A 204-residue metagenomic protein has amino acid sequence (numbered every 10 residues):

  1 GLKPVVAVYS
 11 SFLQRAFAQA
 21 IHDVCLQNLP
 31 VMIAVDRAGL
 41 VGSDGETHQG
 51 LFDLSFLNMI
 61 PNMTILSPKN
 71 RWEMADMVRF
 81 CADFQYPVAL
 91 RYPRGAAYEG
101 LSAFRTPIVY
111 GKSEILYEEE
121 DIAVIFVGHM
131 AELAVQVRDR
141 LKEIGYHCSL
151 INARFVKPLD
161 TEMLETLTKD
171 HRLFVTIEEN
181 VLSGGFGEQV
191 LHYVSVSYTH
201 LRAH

Functional and structural regions predicted by a protein language model:
L2-A123, E132, C148, Y193: Conserved thiamine diphosphate
L13, V181-G185: Acidic, metal-coordinating catalytic cores used for nucleic-acid/nucleotide bond scission and strand-transfer chemistry
I125-R140: Glycine-rich phosphate/diphosphate-binding loop of Rossmann-like nucleotide-binding domains
R138, I144-L167: Generic long, charged, amphipathic alpha-helical segments
F186-V194: Short Gly/Thr/Asp-enriched flexible loops that form oxyanion-binding sites at enzyme active sites
V196, H200-H204: Residue-level detector of conserved catalytic or cofactor/ligand-binding positions in enzyme active sites
